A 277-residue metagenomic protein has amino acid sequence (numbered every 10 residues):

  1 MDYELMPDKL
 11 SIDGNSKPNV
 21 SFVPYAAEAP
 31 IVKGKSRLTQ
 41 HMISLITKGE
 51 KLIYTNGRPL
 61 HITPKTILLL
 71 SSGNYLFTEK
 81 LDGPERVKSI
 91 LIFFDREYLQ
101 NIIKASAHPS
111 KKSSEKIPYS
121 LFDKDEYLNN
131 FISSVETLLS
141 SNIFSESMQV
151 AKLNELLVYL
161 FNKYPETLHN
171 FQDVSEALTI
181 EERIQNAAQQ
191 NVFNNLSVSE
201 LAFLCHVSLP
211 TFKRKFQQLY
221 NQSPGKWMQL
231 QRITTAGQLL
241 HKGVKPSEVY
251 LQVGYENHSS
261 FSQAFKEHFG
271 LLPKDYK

Functional and structural regions predicted by a protein language model:
M1-S16, V32: A short, N-terminal "cap"/entry segment at the start of jelly-roll beta-barrel domains of the cupin/DSBH fold
Y3, H241-K242, Q252, S259-K277: …primarily DNA-binding HTH/wHTH and HhH modules…
S16-K112: N-terminal regulatory/effector-sensing and dimerization cores that precede helix-turn-helix DNA-binding domains
K65, F212-F216, S260-F261, F265: Short hydrophobic/aromatic patch on the recognition helix
S113-E126, L139-L153, L157-N194, S199-E200 (+2 more regions): Short, Lys/Arg-enriched, Trp-marked, Pro/Gly-tolerant hinge/linker segments that flank
N186, Q190, N195, S199-E200 (+1 more regions): Terminal helix-turn-helix DNA-binding modules in bacterial transcription factors
